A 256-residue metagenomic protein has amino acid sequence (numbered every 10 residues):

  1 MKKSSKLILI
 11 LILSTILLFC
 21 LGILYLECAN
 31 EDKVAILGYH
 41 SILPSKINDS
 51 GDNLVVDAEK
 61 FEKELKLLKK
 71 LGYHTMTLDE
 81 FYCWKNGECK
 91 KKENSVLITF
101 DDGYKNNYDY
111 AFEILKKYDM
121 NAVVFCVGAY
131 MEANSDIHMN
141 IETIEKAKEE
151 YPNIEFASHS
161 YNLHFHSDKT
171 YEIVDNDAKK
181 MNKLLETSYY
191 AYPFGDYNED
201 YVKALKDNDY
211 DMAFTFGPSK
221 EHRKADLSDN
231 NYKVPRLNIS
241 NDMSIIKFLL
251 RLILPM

Functional and structural regions predicted by a protein language model:
K2-V96, N241-M256: N-terminal pre-catalytic segment of deacetylase/amide-hydrolase enzymes
C28-E31, C89-K92, K117, K148-Y151 (+2 more regions): Extracellular/periplasmic catalytic domains that process cell-envelope and extracellular macromolecules
L37-P44, G51, N94-V96, K105 (+3 more regions): Metal-dependent polysaccharide deacetylase catalytic core of the NodB/CE4 family, i.e., the active-site-bearing domain
Y73, M120, Y210: Short phosphate-binding/catalytic loops that engage adenosine nucleotides
D101-D102: Noncatalytic alpha-helical scaffolds and linker/capping helices
F125, A213-T215: Short beta-strand and adjacent tight-turn residues that come in two discontinuous sequence segments and form the edges
F194, F216-P218: Short secondary-structure boundary segments
K220-D226, N230-M256: Binuclear metal-dependent phosphoesterase catalytic core
